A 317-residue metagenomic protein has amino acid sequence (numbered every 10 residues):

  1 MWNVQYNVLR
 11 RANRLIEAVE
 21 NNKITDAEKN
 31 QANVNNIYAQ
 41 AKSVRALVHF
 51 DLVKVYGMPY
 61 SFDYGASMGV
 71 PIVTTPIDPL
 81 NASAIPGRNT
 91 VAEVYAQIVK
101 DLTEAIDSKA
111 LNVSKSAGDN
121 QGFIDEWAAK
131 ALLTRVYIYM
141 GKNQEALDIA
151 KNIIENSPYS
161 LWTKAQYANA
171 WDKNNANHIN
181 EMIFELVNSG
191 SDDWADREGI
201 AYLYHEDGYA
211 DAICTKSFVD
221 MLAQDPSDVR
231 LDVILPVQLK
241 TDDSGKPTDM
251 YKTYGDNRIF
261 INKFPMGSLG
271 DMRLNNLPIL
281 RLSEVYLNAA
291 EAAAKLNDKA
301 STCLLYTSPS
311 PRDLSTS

Functional and structural regions predicted by a protein language model:
M1-Y56, N89, D107-L111, D271-L277 (+1 more regions): Conserved, well-structured interaction surfaces
K29-A32, V55-A92, A96: Short coil/linker segments at helix-helix boundaries
N30-N33, I37, V94, G118 (+3 more regions): Structural signature of alpha-solenoid helical repeat junctions
F123, L147-L282, S308, S317: Hydrophobic-face positions in mid-chain alpha helices that act as interaction patches
